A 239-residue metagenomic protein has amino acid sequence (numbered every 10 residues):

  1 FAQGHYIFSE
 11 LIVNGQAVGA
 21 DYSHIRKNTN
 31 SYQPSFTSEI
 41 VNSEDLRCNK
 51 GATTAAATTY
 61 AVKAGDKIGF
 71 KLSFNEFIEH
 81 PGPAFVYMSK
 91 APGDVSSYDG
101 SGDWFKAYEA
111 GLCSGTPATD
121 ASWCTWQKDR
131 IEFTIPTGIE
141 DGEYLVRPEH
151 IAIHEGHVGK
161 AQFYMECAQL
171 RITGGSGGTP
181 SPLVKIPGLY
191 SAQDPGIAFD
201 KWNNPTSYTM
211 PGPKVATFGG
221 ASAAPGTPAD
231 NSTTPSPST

Functional and structural regions predicted by a protein language model:
F1-A84, A91-R130, I153-T239: Peripheral, solvent-exposed domain-edge segments that often transition into intrinsically disordered/low-complexity
D66, G142-E143: Surface-exposed loop/turn positions
I135, E140-G142: A glycine-anchored, Pro-Gly-centered beta-turn/N-cap motif
G138, E149-I153: Histidine- and/or cysteine-centered catalytic micro-motif in compact active-site loops
Y144-P148: A short tyrosine-centered beta-strand micro-motif
